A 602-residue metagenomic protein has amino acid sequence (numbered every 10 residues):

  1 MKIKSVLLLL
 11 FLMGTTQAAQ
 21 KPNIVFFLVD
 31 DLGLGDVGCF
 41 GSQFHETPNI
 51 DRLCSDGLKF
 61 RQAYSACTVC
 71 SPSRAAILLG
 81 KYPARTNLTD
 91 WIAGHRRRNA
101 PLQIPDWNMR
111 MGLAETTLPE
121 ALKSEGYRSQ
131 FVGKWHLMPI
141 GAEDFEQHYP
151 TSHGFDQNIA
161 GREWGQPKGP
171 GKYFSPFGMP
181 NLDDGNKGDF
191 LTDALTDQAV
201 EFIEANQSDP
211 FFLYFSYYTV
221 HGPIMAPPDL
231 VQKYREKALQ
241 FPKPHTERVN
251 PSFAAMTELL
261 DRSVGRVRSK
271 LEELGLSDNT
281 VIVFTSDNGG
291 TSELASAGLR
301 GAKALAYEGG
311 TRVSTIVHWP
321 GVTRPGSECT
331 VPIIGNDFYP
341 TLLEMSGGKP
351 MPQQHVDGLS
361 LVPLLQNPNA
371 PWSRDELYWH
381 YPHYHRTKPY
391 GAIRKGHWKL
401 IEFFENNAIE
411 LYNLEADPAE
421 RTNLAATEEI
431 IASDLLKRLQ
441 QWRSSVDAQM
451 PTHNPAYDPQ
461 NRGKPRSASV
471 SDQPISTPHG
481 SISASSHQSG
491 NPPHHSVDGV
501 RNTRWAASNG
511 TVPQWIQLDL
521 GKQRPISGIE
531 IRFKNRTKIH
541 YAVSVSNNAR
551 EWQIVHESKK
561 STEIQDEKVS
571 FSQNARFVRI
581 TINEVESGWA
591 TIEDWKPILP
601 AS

Functional and structural regions predicted by a protein language model:
A19-P22, V29, G33-L34, K59 (+7 more regions): Long, internal low-complexity/basic segments
I24, D30, L122, K134 (+7 more regions): A short aromatic-rich beta-strand->coil structural motif
S42-T47, Y64-V69, H95, P105-T116 (+8 more regions): A short beta-strand-to-alpha-helix junction
Q43-A75, G80-R85, R128-Q130, H153-R162: Short, structured active-site-proximal loop/turn typified by the sulfatase FGly-forming signature C/S-X-P-X-R
H45, A142-H153, P223-D229, R262 (+3 more regions): Histidine-centered active-site microenvironments of extracellular/periplasmic hydrolases and transferases
L88-Y127, W135-L213, Y217-A226, A238-E247 (+1 more regions): Formylglycine-dependent
D144, D156-Q157, R162, G290-A297 (+7 more regions): C-terminal cap/loop subdomain of S1 sulfatases and analogous C-terminal strand-loop tails that border
N461-Q523, R532-T537, E557-Q565, K596-S602: Disordered, acidic Ser/Thr/Pro-rich linker "stalks" and the adjacent N-terminal cap of the next globular domain
